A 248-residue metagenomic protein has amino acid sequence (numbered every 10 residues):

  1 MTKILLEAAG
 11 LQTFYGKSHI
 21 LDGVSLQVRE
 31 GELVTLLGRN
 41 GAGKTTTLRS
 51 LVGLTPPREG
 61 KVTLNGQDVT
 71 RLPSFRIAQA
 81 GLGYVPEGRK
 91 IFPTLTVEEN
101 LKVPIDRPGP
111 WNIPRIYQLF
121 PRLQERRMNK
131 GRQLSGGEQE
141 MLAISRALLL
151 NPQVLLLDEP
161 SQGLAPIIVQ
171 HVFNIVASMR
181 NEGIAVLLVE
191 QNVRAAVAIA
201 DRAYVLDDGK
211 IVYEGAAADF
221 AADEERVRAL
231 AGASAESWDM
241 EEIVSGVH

Functional and structural regions predicted by a protein language model:
L37-R39: The feature captures the beta-strand-to-loop junction immediately N-terminal to the Walker
V52: Helix-to-loop junction immediately C-terminal to a conserved catalytic motif
P56, D68-R89, I113, E125-G131 (+1 more regions): ABC ATPase NBD coupling module
G60-Q67, A80, W111-I113, Q118 (+1 more regions): Conserved ABC transporter NBD signature motif
A147-L148: ABC ATPase C-loop
L155-E159: Catalytic Walker B motif of ABC-type/P-loop ATPase nucleotide-binding domains
V205-D208, E214, A221-H248: C-terminal boundary and immediately downstream tail of ABC-type ATPase nucleotide-binding domains
